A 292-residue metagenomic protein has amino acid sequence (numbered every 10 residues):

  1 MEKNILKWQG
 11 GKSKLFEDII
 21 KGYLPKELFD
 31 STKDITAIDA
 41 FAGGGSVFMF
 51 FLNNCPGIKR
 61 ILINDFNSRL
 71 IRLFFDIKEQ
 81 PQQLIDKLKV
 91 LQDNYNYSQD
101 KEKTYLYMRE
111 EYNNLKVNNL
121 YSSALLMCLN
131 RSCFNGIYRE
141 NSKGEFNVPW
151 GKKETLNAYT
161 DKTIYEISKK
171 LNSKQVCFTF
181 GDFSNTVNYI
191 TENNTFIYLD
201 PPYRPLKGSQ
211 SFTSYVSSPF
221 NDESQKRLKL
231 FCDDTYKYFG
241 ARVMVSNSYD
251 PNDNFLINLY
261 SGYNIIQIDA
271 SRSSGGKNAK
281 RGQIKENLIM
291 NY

Functional and structural regions predicted by a protein language model:
M1-G22, Q80-Y198, P202-F212, R227: SAM-dependent nucleic-acid methyltransferase catalytic core
K26-Y95: Conserved S-adenosyl-L-methionine
I35-T36, I58-R60, S173-V176, F239-V243: Short active-site oxyanion
A42, S68, N185, Y203 (+1 more regions): Short, glycine/acidic-enriched loop or turn micro-motifs at the edges of active sites
R204-G240: SAM-dependent methyltransferase catalytic-core segment centered on the flexible catalytic loop and adjoining short
Q225-S271: Conserved Class I SAM-dependent methyltransferase catalytic core
Y263-Y292: Class I S-adenosyl-L-methionine
